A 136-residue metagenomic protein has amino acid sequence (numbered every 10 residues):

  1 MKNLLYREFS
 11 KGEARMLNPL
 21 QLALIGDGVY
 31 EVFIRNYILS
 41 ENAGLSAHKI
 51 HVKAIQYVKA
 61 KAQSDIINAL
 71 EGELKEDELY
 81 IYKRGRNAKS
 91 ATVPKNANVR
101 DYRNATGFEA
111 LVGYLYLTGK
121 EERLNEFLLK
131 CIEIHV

Functional and structural regions predicted by a protein language model:
M1-V136: Double-stranded RNA-binding/processing signature
